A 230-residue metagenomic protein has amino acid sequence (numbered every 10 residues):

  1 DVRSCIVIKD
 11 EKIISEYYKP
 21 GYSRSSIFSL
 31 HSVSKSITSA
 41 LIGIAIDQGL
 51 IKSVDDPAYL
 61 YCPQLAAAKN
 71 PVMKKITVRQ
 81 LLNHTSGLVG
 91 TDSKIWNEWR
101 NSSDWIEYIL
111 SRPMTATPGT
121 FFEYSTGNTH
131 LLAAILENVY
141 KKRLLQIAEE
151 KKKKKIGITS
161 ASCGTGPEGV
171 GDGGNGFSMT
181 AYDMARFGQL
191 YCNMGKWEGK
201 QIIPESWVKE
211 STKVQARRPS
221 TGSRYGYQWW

Functional and structural regions predicted by a protein language model:
D1-Y22: A short, well-structured edge-of-sheet supersecondary motif
V2, F28, S32, S36 (+7 more regions): Soluble non-cytosolic domains of exported or imported proteins
E11, F28-V54, L81, L132-L136 (+1 more regions): Active-site SXXK
S25, T91-N175: Catalytic-site signature segments of enzymes, centered on catalytic residues
S29, Q48-S86, S111, Y140-N175 (+1 more regions): Active-site helix/loop module of the DD-peptidase/beta-lactamase fold, centered on the serine-lysine SxxK catalytic
N128-I135, N175-K196: Active-site-proximal alpha-helical segments within enzyme catalytic domains
I158-S162, K209-W230: Active-site Gly/Thr loop motif
Q189, W197-Q215: A conserved catalytic-loop motif detector
